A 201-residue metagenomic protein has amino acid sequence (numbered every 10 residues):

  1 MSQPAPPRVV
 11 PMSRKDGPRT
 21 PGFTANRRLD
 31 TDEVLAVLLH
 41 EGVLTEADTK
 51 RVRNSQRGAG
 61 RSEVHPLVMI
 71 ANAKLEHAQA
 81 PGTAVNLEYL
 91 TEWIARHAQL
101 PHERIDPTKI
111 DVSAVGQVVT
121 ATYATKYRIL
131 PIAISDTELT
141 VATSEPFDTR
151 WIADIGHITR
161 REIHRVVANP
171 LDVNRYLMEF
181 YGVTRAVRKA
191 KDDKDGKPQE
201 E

Functional and structural regions predicted by a protein language model:
S2-V10, V64, V68-I158, E179 (+2 more regions): Polyanionic, low-complexity intrinsically disordered segments
S2-V64, N72-V85, L90-A95: An alpha-helical, amphipathic repeat domain used for nucleic-acid recognition, typified by the mTERF helical solenoid
V37, D154, Y176: Alpha-helical scaffold segments in soluble metabolic enzymes
R57-G58, A114, N174-R175: Short Asp/Glu-rich motifs
P146-T149, N169-N174: Conserved nucleotide-binding/hydrolysis micro-motifs of P-loop NTPases
R161-P170: Short hydrophobic alpha-helical runs that function as membrane-insertion/retention elements
V173, V183-E201: Cytosolic regulatory modules rich in charged/polar residues
